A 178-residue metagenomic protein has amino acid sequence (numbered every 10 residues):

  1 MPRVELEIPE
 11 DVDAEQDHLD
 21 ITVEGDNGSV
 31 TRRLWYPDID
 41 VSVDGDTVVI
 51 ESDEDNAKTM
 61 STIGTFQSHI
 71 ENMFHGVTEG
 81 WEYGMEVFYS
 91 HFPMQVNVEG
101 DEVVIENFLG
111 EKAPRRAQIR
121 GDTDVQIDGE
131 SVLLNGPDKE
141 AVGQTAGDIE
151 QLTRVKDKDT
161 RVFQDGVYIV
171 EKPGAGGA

Functional and structural regions predicted by a protein language model:
M1-A178: Ribosome-associated RNA-binding proteins
